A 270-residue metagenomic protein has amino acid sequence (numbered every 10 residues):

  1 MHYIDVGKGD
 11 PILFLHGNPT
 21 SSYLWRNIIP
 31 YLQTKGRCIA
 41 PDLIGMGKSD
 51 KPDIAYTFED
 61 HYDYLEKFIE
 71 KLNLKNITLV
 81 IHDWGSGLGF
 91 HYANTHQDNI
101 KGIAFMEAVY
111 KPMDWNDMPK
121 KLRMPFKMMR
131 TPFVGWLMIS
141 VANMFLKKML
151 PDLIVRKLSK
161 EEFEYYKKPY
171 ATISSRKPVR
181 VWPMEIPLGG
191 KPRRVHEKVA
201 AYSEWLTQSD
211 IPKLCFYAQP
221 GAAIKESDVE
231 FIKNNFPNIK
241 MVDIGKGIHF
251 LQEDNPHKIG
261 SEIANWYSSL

Functional and structural regions predicted by a protein language model:
H2, H16, M46, H82 (+1 more regions): Histidine-centered divalent metal-coordination motifs
D5-K48: Conserved HGGG/HGGXW glycine-rich cap/lid loop of the alpha/beta-hydrolase fold
P11, L24, I39, M46-V80 (+3 more regions): Flexible "cap/lid" subdomain of the alpha/beta-hydrolase fold that forms the substrate-access gate
Y31, K35, K71, T95 (+1 more regions): Active-site catalytic microenvironments for nucleophilic, acid-base chemistry
G247-P256, G260: Catalytic histidine-centered segment of alpha/beta-hydrolase-like enzymes
E262-L270: C-terminal alpha-helix
